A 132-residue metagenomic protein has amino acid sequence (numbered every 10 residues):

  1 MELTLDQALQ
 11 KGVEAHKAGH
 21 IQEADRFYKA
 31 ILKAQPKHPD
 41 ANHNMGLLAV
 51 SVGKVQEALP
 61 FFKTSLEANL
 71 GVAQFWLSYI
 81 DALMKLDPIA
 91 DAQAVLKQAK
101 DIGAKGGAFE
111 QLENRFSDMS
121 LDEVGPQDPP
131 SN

Functional and structural regions predicted by a protein language model:
L3-A34: Alpha-helical segment of the N-proximal tetratricopeptide repeat
A34, E67-A68, D101-I102: Structural marker of alpha-solenoid helical repeat scaffolds
N44, S78, L112-R115: Canonical tetratricopeptide repeat
